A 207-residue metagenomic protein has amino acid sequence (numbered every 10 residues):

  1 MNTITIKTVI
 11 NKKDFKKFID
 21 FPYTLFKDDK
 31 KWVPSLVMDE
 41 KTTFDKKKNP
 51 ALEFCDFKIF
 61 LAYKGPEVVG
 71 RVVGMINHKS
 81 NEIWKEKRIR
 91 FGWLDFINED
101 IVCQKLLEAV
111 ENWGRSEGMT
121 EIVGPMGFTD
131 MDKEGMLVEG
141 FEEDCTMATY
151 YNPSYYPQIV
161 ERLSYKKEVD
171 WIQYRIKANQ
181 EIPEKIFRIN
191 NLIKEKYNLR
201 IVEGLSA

Functional and structural regions predicted by a protein language model:
N2-K47, K196-A207: Short amphipathic alpha-helix that is part of the acyltransferase structural core
T3-I4, Y150-A207: Acyltransferase donor/substrate-recognition loop-hinge adjacent to the catalytic core
L36-E40, V72, H78-R90: A short glycine/small-residue-enriched secondary-structure motif
D45-L61: A short helix-loop-beta-strand connector motif used in the catalytic cores of GNAT acetyltransferases and, in some
L52, F60, P66-V69, I76-E82 (+1 more regions): Trp/Phe/Arg-rich N-terminal binding region typifying the photolyase-homology
D56-V72, E161, K167-D170: Conserved beta-hairpin
V72-I76, W93, V123-F128, V169-W171: Glycine-rich, histidine-containing beta strand-loop boundary motifs that form or position
E82-S164: Acyl-donor binding region in acyl/amide transferases
